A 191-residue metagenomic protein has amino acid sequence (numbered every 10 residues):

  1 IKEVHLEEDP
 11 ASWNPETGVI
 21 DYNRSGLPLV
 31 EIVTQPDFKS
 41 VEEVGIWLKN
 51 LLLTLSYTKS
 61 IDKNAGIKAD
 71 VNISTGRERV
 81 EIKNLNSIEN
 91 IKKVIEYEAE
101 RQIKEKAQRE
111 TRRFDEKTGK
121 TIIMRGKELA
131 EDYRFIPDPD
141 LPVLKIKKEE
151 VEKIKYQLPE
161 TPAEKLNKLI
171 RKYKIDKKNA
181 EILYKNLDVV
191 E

Functional and structural regions predicted by a protein language model:
I1-S25: SsDNA-processing nucleotidyl-transfer enzymes
I20-E191: Charged, compositionally biased, marginally structured helical/coil segments
